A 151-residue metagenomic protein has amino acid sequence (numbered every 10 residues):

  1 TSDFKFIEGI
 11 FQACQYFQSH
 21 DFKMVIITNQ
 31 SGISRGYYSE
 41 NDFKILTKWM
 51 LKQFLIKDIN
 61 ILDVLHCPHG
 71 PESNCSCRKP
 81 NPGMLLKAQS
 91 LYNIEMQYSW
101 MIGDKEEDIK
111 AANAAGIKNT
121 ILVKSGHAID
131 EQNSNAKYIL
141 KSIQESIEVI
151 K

Functional and structural regions predicted by a protein language model:
T1-K5, Y38-N41: Short glycine-enriched, charge-decorated loop/helix-capping segments at active-site entrances that position
I10, C14-T47, N60-G70, A112: Substrate-recognition element of Asp-dependent hydrolases with the DxDx(T/V) motif
S19-H20, K57, Y92, A115: Helix C-cap/helix->beta junction micro-motif
G36-L51, L55-I56, C75-Q89: Short, electropositive alpha-helical surface patch
I56-K57, S73, C77, L85 (+2 more regions): Short acidic, glycine/proline-enriched helix-loop-strand junctions
K79-E106: Conserved Lys-Pro-Asp/Glu-containing loop-to-beta segment of HAD-superfamily phosphomonoesterases, centered on
M101-L140: Acidic, Mg2+-coordinating phosphoryl-transfer loop and its flanking beta/alpha structural elements, shared across
